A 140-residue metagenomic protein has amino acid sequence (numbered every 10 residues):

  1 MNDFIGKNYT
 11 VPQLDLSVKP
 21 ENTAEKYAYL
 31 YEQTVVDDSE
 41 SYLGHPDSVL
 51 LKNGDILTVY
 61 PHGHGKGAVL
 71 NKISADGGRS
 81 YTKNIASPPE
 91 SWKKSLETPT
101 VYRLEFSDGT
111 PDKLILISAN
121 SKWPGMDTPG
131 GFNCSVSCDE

Functional and structural regions predicted by a protein language model:
N2-E140: Asp-box/BNR beta-propeller blade signature and adjacent active/binding-site loops in extracellular glycan-interacting
